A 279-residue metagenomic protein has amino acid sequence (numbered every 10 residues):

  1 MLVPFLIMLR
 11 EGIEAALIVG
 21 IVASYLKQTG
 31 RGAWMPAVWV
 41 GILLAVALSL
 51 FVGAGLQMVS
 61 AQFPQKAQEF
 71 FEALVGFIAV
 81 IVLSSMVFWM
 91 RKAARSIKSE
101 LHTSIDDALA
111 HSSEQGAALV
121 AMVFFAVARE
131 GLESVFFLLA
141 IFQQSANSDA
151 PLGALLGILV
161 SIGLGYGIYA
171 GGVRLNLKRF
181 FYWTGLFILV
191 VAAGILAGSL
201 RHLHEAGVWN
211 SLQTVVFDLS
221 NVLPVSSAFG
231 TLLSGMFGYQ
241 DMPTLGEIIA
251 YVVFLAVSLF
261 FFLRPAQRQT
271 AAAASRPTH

Functional and structural regions predicted by a protein language model:
M1-H279: Multi-pass alpha-helical transmembrane bundle typical of ion/small-solute transporters and intramembrane aspartyl
